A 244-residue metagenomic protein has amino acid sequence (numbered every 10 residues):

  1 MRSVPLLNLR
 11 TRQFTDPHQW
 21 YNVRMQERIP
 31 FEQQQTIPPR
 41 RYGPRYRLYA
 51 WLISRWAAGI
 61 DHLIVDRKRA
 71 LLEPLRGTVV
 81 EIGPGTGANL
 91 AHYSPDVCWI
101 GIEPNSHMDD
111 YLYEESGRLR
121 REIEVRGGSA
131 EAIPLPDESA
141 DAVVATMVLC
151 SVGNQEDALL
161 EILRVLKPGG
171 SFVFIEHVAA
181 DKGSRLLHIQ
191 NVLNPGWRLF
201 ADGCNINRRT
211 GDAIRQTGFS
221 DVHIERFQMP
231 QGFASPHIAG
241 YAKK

Functional and structural regions predicted by a protein language model:
M25-R76, A88-N89, S106-Y111, Q190: Conserved class I S-adenosyl-L-methionine
T36-R40, I53-H62, I175-A239: C-terminal alpha-helical "lid/dimerization" subdomain adjacent to the S-adenosyl-L-methionine
V80-A132: Class I SAM-dependent methyltransferase SAM/SAH-binding core
C98, G169-S171: Short glycine-centered segments of the SAM/dcSAM-binding site in methyltransferase folds
E131-V143: A short acidic, Gly/Pro-enriched loop at the edge of an enzyme's catalytic core that lines a small-molecule cofactor
D141-N154: A short SAM/SAH-binding and catalytic strip from SAM-dependent methyltransferases
E156-P168: A short glycine-rich, Lys/Arg-flanked "PGG" loop and its adjoining helix->strand segment in the class I
